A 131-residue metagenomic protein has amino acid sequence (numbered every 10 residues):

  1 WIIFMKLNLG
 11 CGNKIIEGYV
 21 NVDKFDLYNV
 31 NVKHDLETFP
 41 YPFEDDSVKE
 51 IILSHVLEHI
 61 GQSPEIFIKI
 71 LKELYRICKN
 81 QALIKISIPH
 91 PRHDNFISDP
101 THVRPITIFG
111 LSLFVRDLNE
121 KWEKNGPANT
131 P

Functional and structural regions predicted by a protein language model:
M5-P40: Class I SAM-dependent methyltransferase SAM/SAH-binding core
L9, S87-P91: Short strand-turn motif at the edge of the Rossmann-like AdoMet-binding core
Y19, I84-I86: Hydrophobic/aromatic residues located in beta-strands of well-ordered beta-sheets within soluble catalytic
E37-I52: A short acidic, Gly/Pro-enriched loop at the edge of an enzyme's catalytic core that lines a small-molecule cofactor
T38, E58-Q62, L113: Active-site micro-motifs of SAM-dependent methyltransferase domains
K49-E65: A short SAM/SAH-binding and catalytic strip from SAM-dependent methyltransferases
F67-L83: A short glycine-rich, Lys/Arg-flanked "PGG" loop and its adjoining helix->strand segment in the class I
I97-P131: Conserved Class I S-adenosyl-L-methionine
